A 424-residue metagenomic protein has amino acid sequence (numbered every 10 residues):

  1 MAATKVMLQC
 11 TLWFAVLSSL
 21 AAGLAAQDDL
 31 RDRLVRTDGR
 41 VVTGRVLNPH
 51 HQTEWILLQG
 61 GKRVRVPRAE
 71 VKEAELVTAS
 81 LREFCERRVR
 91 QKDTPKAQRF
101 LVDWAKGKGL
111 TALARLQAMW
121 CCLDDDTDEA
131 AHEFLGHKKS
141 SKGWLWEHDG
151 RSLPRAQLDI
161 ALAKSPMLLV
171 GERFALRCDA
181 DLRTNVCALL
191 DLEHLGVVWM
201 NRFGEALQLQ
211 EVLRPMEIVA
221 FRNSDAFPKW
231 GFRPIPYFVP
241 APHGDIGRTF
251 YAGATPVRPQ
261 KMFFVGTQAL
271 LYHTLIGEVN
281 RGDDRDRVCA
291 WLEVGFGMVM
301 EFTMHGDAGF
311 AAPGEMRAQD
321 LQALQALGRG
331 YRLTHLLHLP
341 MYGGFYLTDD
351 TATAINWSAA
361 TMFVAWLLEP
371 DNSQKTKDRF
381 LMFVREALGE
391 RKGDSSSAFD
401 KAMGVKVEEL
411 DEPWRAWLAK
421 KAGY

Functional and structural regions predicted by a protein language model:
M1-Q9: N-terminal secretory signal peptides that target proteins for export/translocation
Q9-A21: Bacterial N-terminal signal peptides
A22-L176, A180-Q208, E217, W230-Y237 (+3 more regions): Compositionally biased alpha-helical segments
R31, R68, R99-V102, R115-A118 (+15 more regions): Extracytoplasmic/secreted envelope proteins and their assembly/folding machinery, especially bacterial periplasmic
H51, D103-L110, M119-T127, G136 (+10 more regions): Sec-exported extracytoplasmic/periplasmic mature domains
R63, F227, G306: Flexible, glycine-rich phosphate/dinucleotide-binding loops and adjacent beta-alpha linkers at cofactor/substrate
E73-T78, L162, F232-V257, D283-Y424: Acidic/His/Gly-enriched intrinsically disordered linker/tail segments that often contain short helix/coil "MoRF-like"
S165-C289, G389-K401: Juxtacatalytic substrate-recognition/specificity segment
